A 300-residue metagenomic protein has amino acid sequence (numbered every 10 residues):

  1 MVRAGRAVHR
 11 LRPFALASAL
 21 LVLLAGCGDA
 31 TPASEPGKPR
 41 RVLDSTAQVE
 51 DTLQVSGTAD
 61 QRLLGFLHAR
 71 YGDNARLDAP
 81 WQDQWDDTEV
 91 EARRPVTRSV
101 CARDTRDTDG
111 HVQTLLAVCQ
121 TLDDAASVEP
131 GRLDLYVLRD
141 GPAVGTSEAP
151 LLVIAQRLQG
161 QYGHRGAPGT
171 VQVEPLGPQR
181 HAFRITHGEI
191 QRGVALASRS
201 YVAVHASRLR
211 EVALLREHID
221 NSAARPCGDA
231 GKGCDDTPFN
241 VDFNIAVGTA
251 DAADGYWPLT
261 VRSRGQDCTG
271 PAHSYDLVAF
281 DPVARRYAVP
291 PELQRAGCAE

Functional and structural regions predicted by a protein language model:
M1-L16: Bacterial N-terminal signal peptides that target proteins for export
L24-G26: C-terminal motif of bacterial Sec signal peptides marking the signal peptidase cleavage site
G28-E89, Q191-R192, L196-E300: Acidic, small-residue rich beta-repeat scaffolds with periodic aromatic anchors
P32-H164, E300: Terminal domain-start segments
R98-G110, G166-Q179, N244-A253: Structural signature of eukaryotic scaffold interfaces centered on beta-propeller domains
G110-C119, E174-E189, D251-V261: Acidic/hydrophobic-patterned starts of short beta strands in beta-sheet-rich repeat architectures
T121-D124, D140, G188-I190, R264-Q266: Short beta-turn/strand-loop junction motif enriched in small, turn-promoting residues
R157-Q191, Y201, L209-E211: Surface-exposed beta-loop interaction hotspot
